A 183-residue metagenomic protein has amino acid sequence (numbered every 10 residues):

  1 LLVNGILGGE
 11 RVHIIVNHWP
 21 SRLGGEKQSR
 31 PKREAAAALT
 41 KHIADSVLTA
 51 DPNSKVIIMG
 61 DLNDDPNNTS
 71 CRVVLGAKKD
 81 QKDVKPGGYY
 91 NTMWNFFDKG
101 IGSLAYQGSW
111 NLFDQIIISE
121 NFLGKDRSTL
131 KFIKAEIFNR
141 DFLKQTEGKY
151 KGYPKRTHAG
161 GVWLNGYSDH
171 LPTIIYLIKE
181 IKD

Functional and structural regions predicted by a protein language model:
L1-P20: Structured beta-strand-rich core segments of catalytic domains in phosphoester-bond hydrolases
R11-H13, K55-I57, P172: Beta-sheet entry/capping signal
W19, D61-L62: Active-site metal-binding loops of divalent metal-dependent hydrolases
L23-R33, I58-M59, G102-L104, G161-V162: Second-shell loop/turn segments in exported
K32-A35, L39-I43, T69, V73 (+1 more regions): Extracytoplasmic/secreted proteins, especially bacterial periplasmic and envelope-associated proteins
A36-M59: His/acidic metal-ligating clusters that form di-metal
L48-S54, D64-D183: Metal-dependent phosphoester-hydrolase catalytic domains
